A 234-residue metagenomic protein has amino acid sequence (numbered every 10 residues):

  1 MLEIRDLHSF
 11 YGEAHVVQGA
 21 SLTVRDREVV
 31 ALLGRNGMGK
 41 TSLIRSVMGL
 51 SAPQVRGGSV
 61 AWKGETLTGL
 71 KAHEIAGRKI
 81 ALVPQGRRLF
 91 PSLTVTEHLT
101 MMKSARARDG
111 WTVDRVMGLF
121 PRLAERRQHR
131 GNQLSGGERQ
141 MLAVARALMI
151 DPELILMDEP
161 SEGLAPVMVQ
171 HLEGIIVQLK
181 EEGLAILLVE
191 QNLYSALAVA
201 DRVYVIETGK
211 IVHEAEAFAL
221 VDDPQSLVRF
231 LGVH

Functional and structural regions predicted by a protein language model:
L2-H234: Glycine-rich phosphate-binding loops of nucleotide-dependent enzymes
